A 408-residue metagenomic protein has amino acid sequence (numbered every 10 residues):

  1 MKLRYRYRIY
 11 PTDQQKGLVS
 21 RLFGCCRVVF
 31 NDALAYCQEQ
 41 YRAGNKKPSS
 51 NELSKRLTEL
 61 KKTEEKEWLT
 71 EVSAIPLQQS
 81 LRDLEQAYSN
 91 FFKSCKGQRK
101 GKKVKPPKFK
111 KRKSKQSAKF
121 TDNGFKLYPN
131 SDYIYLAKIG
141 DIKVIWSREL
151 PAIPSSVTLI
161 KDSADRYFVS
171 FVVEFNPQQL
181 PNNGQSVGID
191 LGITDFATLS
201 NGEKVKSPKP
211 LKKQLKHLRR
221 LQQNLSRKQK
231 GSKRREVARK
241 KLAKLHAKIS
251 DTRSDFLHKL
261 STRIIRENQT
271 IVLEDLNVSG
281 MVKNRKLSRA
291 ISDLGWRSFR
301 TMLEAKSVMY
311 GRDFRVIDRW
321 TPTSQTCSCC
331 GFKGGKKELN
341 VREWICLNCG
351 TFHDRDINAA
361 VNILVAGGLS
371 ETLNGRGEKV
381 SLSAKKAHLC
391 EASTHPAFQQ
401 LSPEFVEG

Functional and structural regions predicted by a protein language model:
M1-L77: Gly/serine-rich nucleotide phosphate-binding loop at the start of the catalytic core of nucleotide/ADP-ribose-handling
T12, P129-N130, D162-A164, S200-E203 (+2 more regions): Short acidic-glycine loop/turn motifs at beta-strand connectors
A33, S80-F91, I357-S370: Stable alpha-helical structural segments in soluble proteins, enriched in small hydrophobic residues
Q40-K66, T70, A152-S155, D162-V187 (+2 more regions): Substrate-contacting helices/loops that form the catalytic groove of nucleic-acid and nucleotide-polymer processing
E52-D162: Acidic carboxylate diad motif detector
L127-A137, Y167-F171, W344-C346, L382: Generic recognition of long tandem-repeat/solenoid scaffolds
A290, L294-G408: Positively charged, low-complexity nucleic-acid-binding target-recognition regions
